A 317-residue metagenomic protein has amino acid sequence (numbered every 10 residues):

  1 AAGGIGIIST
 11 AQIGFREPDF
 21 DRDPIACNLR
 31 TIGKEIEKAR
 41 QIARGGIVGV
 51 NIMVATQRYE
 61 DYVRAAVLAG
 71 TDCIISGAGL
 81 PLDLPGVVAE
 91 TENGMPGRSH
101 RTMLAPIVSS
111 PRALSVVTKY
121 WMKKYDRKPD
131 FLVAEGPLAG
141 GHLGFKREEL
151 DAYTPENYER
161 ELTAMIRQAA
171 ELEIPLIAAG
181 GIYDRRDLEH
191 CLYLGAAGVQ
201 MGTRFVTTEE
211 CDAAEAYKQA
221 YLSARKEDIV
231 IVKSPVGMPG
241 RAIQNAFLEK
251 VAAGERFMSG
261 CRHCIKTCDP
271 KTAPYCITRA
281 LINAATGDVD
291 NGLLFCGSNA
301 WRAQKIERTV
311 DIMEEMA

Functional and structural regions predicted by a protein language model:
A1-E171: Active-site entrance/lid segments in N-terminal catalytic domains of soluble metabolic enzymes
G77, A179-G180: Short His-Asn-centered micro-motif
L80-P81, I182-D184: Gly/Ser/Thr-rich loops at beta-strand to alpha-helix junctions that form or flank small-molecule/cofactor-binding
A139-I177, Y183-A317: Conserved active-site-proximal phosphate/metal-binding subdomains
